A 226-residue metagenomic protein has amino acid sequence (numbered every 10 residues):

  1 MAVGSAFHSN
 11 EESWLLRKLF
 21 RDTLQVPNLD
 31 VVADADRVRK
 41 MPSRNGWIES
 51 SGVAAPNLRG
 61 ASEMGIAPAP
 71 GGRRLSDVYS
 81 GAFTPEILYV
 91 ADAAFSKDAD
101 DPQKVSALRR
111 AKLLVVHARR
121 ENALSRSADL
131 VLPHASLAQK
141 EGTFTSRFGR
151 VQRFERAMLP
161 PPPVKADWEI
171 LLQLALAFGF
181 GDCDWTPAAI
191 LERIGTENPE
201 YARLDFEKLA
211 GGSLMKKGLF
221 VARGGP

Functional and structural regions predicted by a protein language model:
M1-K140, T145, R156, L174-D182 (+1 more regions): Catalytic alpha/large subunits of respiratory electron-transfer oxidoreductases, centered on bis-MGD molybdoenzymes
E12, D167-I170: Stable alpha-helical elements in mature extracytoplasmic
V115-V116, V151, I190-R193: Hydrophobic aliphatic residue packing
V151-L159: Flexible glycine/proline-enriched surface loops and loop-helix/loop-strand junctions
L159-W168: Conserved histidine-centered catalytic loops in small-molecule metabolism enzymes
W168, G181-E200: Internal, active-site/partner-interface "lid" segment
